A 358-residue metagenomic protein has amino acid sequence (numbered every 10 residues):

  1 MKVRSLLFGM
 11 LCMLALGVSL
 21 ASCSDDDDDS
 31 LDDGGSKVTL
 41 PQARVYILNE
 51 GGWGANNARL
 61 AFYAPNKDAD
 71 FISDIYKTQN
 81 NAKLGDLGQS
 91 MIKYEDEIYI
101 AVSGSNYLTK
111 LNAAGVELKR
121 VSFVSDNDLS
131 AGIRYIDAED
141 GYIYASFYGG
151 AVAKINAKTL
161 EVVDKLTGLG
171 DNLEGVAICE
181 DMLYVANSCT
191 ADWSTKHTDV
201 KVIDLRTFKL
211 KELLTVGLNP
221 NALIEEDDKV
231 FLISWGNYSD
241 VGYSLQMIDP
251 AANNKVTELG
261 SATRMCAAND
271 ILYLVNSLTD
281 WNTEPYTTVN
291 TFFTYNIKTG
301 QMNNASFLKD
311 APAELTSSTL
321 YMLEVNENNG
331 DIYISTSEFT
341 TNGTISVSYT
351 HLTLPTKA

Functional and structural regions predicted by a protein language model:
K2-L6, M13-V45: Bacterial Sec-dependent N-terminal signal peptides
Q42-A43, D96, D140-G141, D181 (+3 more regions): Short coil/turn segments that connect the beta-strands within blades of beta-propeller domains
W53-N56, S103-G104, A191-H197, N237-G242 (+2 more regions): Short, solvent-exposed loop/turn segments at conserved positions within beta-propeller repeat blades
N66, N112-V116, N156-L160, D204-F208 (+3 more regions): Short loop/turn segments that connect beta-strands within beta-propeller blades
Q79-K83, V121-D128, L166-L169, L213-G217 (+2 more regions): Surface loop/turn motifs at the tips and blade-to-blade linkers of beta-strand repeat domains
D86-S90, S130-Y135, D171-A177, L218-E225 (+2 more regions): Repeated scaffold domains used in trafficking and secretory/extracellular systems, primarily beta-propellers
Y349-T356: Conserved small/polar residues in nucleotide/adenosyl-binding loops
